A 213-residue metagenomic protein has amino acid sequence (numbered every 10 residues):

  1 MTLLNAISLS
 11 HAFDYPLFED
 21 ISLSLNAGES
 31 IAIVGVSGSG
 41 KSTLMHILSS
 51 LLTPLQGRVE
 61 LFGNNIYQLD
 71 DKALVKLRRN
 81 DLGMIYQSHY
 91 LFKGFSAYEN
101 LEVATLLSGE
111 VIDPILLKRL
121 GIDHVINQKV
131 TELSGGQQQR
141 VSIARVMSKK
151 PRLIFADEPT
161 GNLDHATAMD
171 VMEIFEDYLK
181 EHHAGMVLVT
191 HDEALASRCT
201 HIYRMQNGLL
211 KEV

Functional and structural regions predicted by a protein language model:
S49: Helix-to-loop junction immediately C-terminal to a conserved catalytic motif
G57-N65: Conserved ABC transporter NBD signature motif
N65, E110-V125: Conserved ABC ATPase "signature" region
I66-G83: ABC ATPase NBD coupling module
K129-L133, Q137-Q139: Conserved ABC ATPase signature
K150: Conserved catalytic motifs of ABC-family nucleotide-binding domains
I154-D157: Catalytic Walker B motif of ABC-type/P-loop ATPase nucleotide-binding domains
